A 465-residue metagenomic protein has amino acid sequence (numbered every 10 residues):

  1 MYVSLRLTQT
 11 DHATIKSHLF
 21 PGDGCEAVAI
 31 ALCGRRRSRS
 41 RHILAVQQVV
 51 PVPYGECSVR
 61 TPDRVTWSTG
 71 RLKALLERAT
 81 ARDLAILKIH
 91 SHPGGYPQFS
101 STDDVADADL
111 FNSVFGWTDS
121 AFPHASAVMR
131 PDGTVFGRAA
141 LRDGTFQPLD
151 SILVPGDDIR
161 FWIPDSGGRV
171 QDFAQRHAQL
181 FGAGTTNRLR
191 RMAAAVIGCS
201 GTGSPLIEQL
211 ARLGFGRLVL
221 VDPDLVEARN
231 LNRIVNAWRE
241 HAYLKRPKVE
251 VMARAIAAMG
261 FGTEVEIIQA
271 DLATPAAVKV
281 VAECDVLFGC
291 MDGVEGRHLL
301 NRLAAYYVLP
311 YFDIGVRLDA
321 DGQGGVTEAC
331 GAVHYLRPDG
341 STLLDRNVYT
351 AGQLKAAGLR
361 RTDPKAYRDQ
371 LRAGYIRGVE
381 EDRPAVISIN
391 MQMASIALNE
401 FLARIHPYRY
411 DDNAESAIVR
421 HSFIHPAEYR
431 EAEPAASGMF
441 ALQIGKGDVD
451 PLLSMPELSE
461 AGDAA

Functional and structural regions predicted by a protein language model:
M1-L87, P93-F161: Conserved beta-strand-loop surface patch within small alpha/beta domains used for substrate/adaptor or ligand engagement
A85-L87, A193, V286: Structural motif
R138, D143-A194, E415-S416, M455-A465: N-terminal charged helix/coil linker that caps or initiates catalytic domains
G182-E227: Glycine-rich adenosine-cofactor-binding loop
L220-G260: Glycine-rich phosphate-binding loop and adjoining beta1-alpha1-beta2 segment of Rossmann-like nucleotide-binding folds
I267, V278, E283-Q392, R409 (+1 more regions): E1/E1-like adenylate-forming module used to activate ubiquitin-like modifiers and sulfur-carrier proteins
Q269-D271: Conserved acidic residues
M391-Y410: Internal hydrophobic alpha-helix adjacent to the cofactor/substrate pocket in enzyme cavities
